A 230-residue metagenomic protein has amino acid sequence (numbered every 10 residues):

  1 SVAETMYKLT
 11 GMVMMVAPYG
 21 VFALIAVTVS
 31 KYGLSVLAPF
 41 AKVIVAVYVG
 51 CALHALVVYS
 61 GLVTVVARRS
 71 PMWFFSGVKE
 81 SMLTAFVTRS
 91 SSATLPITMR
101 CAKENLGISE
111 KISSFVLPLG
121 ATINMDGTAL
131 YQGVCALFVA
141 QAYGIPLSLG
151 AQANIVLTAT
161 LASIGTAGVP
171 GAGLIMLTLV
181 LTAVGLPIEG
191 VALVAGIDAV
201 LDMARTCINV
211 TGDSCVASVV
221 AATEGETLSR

Functional and structural regions predicted by a protein language model:
S1-V13, G33, L37-I44, F74-V78 (+6 more regions): Hydrophobic alpha-helical segments of integral membrane proteins, encompassing both true transmembrane helices
S1-W73: Signature of multi-pass transmembrane helix bundles
A3, A41-V58, G77-L83, A153-I164 (+2 more regions): Small-residue-enriched core segments of transmembrane alpha-helices in multipass membrane transport and channel
G11-M15, V49-G50, T64-F74, L106-S113 (+3 more regions): Membrane-interfacial loop-to-helix junctions in multi-pass transporters
V13-A23, S91, V220-R230: Transmembrane helical cores of multi-pass ion-transport proteins
V16-Y19, G50, G120-Y131, I197-G212: Membrane-embedded alpha-helical segments of transport systems, primarily multispan ion/solute transporters
E80-S163, A217, L228-R230: Helix-loop-helix junctions within the multi-pass membrane cores of secondary transporters/permeases
G133-R230: Transmembrane alpha-helical segments and their short flanking loops that form helix-hairpins/helix-helix interfaces
